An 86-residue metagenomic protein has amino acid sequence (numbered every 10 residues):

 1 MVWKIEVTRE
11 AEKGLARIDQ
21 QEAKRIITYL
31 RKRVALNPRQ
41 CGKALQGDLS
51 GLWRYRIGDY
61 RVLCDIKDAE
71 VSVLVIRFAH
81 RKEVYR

Functional and structural regions predicted by a protein language model:
M1-R17, Q21-K24, T28, R39-Q40 (+2 more regions): Enriched for short, Lys/Arg-rich terminal
R31-R54: A short, surface-exposed loop/turn module that caps and links secondary-structure elements
